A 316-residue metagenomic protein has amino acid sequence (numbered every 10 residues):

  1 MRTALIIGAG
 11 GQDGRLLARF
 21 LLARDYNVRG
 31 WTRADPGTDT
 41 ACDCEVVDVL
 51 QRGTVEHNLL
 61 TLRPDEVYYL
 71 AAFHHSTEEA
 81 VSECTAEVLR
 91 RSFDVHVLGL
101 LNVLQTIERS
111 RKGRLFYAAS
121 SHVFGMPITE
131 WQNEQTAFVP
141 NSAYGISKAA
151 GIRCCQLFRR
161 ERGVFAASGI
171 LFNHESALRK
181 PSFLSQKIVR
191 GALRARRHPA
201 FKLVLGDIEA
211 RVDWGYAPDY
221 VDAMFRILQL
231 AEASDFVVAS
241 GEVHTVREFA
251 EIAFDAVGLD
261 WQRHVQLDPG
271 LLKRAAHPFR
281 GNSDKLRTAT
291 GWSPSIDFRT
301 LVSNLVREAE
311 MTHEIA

Functional and structural regions predicted by a protein language model:
M1-I170, I296: N-terminal Rossmann-like NAD(P)+-binding domain of SDR-like oxidoreductases, especially those catalyzing
G8, A192-A316: C-terminal substrate-binding subdomain of Rossmann-fold SDR/epimerase-dehydratase oxidoreductases
L50, V123, A167, H174-A177 (+2 more regions): Conserved sequence/active-site signature of Rossmann-fold short-chain dehydrogenase/reductase
G53, V97-Q105, S182, Q186 (+2 more regions): Conserved active-site region of classical short-chain dehydrogenase/reductase
S82, F172, F236-V238: Short-chain dehydrogenase/reductase
V103, C155, I188, L286-R287: Structural element of the ATP-grasp superfamily
T136, P140-S147, A177, P181-S185 (+1 more regions): The catalytic Tyr-centered alpha-helix of NAD(P)H-dependent dehydrogenases
A150-F158, K187-I188, F249, A253: Hydrophobic alpha-helix immediately C-terminal to the catalytic Tyr-X-X-X-Lys motif of short-chain
